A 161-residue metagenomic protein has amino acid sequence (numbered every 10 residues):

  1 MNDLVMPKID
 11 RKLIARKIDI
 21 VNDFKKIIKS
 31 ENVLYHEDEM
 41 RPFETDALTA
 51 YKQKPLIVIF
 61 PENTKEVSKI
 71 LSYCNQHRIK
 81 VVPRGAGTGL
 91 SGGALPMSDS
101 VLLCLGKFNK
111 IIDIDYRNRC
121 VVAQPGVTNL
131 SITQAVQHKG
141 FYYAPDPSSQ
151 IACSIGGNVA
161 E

Functional and structural regions predicted by a protein language model:
M1-A47, Q76-I79: N-terminal accessory segments
K17-V21, N129, A152: Alpha-helix initiation and N-capping motif
F24, A50-V81, D99, L105-P147 (+1 more regions): N-terminal glycine-rich flavin-associated loop
V33, M40-F43, L90, I111 (+2 more regions): Short clusters of hydrophobic/aromatic residues that line enzyme substrate/ligand-binding pockets
Y35-D38, R84, D146: Conserved beta-strand termini and adjacent loop/short-helix elements that scaffold enzyme active sites in alpha/beta
T45, S91-M97, T133-A135, S148 (+1 more regions): Short acidic, glycine/serine/threonine-rich loops at helix termini
